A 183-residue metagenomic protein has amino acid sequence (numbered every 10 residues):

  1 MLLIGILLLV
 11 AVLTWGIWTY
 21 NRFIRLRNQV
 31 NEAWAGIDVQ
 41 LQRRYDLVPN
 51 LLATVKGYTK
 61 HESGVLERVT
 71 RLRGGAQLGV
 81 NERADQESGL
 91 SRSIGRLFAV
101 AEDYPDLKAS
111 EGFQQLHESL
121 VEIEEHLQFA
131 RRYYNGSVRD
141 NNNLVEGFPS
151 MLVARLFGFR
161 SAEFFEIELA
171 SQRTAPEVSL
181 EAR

Functional and structural regions predicted by a protein language model:
M1-R183: A helix-centric hydrophobic-segment signal that preferentially recognizes long, alpha-helical stretches used
